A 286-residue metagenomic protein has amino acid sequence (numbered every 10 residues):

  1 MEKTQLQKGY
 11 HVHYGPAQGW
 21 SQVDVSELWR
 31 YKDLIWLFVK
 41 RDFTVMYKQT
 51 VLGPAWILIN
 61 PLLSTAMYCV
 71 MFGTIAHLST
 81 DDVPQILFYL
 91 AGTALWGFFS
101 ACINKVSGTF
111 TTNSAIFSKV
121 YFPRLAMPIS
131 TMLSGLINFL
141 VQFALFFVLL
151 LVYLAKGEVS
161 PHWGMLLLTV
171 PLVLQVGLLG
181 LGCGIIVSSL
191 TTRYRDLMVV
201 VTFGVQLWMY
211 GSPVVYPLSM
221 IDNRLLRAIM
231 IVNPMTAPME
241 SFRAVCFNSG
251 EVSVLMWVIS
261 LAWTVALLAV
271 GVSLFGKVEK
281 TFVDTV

Functional and structural regions predicted by a protein language model:
M1-V286: Hydrophobic transmembrane alpha-helices and immediately adjacent juxtamembrane helices of multi-pass inner-membrane
